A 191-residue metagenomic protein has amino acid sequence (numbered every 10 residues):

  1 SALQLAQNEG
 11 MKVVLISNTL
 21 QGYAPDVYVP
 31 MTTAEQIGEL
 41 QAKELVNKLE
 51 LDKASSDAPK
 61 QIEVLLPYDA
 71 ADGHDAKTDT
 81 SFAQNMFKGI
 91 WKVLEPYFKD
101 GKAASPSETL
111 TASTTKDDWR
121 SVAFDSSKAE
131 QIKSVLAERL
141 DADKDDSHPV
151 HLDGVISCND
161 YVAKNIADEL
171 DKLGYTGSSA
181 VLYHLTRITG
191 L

Functional and structural regions predicted by a protein language model:
S1-L191: A residue-level marker of the well-folded mature domains of exported/periplasmic proteins
